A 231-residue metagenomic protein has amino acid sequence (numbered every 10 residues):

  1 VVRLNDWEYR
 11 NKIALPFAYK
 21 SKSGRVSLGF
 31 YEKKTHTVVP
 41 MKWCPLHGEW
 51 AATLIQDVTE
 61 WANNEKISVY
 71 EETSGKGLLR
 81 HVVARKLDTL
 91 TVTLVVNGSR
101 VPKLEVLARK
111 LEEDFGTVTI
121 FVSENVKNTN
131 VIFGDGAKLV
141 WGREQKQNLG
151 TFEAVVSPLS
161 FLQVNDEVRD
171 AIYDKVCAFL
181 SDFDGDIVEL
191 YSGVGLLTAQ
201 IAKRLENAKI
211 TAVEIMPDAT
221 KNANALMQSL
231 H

Functional and structural regions predicted by a protein language model:
V1-E71, L87, V101: Extended interfacial segments that mediate partner engagement and assembly in macromolecular machines
L4-R10, L79-H81, V188, V194: Feature of Fe-S/electron-transfer and energy-metabolism proteins that preferentially highlights extended coupling
E8-K12, R25, G77-L79, V140-E144: Short beta-strand-initiation
N11, L90, D184-G185: Nucleotide donor/acceptor-binding cores
I13, V82, N165: Residue-level signature of catalytic and energy-coupling elements of molecular machines, predominantly ATP/GTP-dependent
Y70-A84: A short glycine-rich, hydrophobically flanked beta-strand micro-motif that places a catalytic Asp/Glu for divalent metal
A84-N97, E153-S157: Short, aliphatic-rich beta-strand segments
R100-H231: Rossmann-like S-adenosyl-L-methionine
